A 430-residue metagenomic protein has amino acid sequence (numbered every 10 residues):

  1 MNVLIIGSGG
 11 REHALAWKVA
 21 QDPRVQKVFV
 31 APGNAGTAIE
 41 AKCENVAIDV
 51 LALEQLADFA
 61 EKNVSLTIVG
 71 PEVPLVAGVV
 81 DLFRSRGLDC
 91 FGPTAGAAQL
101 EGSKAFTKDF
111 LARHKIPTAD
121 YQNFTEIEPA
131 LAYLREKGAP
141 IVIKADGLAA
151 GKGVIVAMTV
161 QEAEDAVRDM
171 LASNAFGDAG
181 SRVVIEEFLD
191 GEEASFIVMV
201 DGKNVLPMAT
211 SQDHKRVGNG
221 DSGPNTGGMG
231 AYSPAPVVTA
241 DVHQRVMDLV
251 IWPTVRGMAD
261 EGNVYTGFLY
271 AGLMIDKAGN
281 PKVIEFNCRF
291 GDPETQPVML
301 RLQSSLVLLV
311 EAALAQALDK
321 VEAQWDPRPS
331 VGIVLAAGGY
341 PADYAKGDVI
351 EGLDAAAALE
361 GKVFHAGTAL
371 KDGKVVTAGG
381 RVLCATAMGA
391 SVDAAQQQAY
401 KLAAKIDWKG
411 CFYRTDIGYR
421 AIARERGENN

Functional and structural regions predicted by a protein language model:
M1-G96: ATP-binding N-terminal substructure of ATP-dependent carboxylate-amine bond-forming enzymes
A20-Q21, A38-I39, F91, R113-K115 (+12 more regions): Solvent-exposed alpha-helices and their adjacent loops that cap or buttress functional pockets in soluble metabolic
N45-L51, Q122-E126, A157: Short acidic-hydrophobic, aromatic-tinged amphipathic segments that line or gate anion-handling sites
F91-G153: A conserved helix-loop-beta module that forms one wall/lid of the active-site cleft in ATP-utilizing catalytic domains
G153, A157-T295: Internal nucleotide-binding/catalytic subdomain
M247-L269, N287-A358, L370-K371: Active-site "cap" helix and flanking loop/linker of ATP-utilizing ligase/carboxylase catalytic domains
T368-D372, T377-N430: Generic C-terminus detector
